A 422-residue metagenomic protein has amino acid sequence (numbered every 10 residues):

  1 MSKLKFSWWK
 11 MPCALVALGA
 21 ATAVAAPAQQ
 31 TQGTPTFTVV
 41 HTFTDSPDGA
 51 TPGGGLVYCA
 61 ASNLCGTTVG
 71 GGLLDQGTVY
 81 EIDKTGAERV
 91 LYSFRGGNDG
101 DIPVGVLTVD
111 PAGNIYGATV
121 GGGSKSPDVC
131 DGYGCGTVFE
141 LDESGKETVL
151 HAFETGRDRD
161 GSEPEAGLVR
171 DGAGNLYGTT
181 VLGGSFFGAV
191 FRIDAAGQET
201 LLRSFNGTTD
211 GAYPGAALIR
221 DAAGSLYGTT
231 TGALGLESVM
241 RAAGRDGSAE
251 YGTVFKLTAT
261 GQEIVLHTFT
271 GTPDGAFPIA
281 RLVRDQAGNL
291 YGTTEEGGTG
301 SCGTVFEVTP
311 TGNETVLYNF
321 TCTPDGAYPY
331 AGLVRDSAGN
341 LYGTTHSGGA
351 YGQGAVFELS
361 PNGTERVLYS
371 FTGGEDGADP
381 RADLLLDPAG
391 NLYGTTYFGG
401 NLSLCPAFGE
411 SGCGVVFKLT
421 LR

Functional and structural regions predicted by a protein language model:
S2-R422: Extracellular beta-propeller repeat domains
